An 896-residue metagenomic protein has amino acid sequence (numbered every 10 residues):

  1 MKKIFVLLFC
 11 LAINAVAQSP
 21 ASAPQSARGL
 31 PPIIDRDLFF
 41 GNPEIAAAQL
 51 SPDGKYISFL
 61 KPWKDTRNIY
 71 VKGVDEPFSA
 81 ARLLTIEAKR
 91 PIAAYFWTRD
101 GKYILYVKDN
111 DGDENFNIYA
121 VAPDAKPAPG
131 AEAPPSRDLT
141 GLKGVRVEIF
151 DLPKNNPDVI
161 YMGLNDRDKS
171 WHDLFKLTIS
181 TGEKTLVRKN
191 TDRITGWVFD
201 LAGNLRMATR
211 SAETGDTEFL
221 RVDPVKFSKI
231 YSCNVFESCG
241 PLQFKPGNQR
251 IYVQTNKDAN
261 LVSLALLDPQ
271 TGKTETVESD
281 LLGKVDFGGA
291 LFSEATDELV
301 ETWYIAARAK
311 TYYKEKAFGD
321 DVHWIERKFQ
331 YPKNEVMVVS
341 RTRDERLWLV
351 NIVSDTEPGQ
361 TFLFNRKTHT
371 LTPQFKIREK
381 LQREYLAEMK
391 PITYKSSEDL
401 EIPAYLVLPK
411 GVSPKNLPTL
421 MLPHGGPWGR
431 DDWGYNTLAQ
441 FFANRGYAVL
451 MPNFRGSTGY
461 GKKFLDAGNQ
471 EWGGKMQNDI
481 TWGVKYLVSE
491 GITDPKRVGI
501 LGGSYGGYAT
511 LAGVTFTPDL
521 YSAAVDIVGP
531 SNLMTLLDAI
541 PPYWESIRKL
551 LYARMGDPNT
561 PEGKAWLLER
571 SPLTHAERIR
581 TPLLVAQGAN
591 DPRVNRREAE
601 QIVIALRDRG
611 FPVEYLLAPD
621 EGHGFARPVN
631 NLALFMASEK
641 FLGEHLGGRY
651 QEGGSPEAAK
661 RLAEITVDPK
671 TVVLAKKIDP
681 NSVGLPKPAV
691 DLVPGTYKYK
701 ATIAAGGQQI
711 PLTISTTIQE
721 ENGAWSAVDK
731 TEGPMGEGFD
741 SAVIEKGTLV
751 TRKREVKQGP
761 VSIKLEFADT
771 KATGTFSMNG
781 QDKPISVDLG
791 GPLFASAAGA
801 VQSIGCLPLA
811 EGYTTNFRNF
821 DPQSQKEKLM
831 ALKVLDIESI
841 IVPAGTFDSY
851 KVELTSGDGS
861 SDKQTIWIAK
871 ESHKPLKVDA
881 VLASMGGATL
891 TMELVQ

Functional and structural regions predicted by a protein language model:
I4-A12: Sec-dependent N-terminal signal peptides
A23-I45, F78-A81, D321-P332: A short helix->beta-strand "capping" segment at the edge of beta-propeller domains
N42-I45, K64-I69, E87-A93, D100-P403 (+3 more regions): Peripheral, non-catalytic segments that deliver or gate enzyme domains
F59-I86: Beta-propeller domains
K415-G425: Short beta-strand element of the alpha/beta-hydrolase
L438-G459: Active-site machinery of serine-nucleophile hydrolases
P452-P680: Active-site-proximal cap/loop segments of hydrolase catalytic domains
N681-K771, E811-Q896: Acidic, serine/threonine-rich low-complexity disordered tracts
